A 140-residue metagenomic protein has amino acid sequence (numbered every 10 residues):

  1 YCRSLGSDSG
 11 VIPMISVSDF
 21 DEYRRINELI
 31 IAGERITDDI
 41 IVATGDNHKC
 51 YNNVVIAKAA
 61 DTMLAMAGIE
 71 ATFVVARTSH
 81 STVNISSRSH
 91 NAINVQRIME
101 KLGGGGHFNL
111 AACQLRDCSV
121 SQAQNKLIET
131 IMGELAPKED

Functional and structural regions predicted by a protein language model:
Y1-D140: Hydrophobic helix-and-loop "lid/oligomerization" segment in the mid-to-C-terminal part of catalytic domains
